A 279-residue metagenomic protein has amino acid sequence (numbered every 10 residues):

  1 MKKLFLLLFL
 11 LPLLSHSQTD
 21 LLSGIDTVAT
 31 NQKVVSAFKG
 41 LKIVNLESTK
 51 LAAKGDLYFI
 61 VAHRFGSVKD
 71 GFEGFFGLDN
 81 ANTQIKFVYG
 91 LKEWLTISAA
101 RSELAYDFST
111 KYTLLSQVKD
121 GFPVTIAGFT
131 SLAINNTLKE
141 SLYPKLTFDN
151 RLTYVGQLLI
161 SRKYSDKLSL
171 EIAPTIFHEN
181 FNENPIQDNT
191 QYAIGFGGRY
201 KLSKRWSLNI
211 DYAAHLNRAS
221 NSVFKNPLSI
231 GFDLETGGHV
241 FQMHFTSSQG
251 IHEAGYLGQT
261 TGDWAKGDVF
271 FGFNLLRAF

Functional and structural regions predicted by a protein language model:
M1-L21: Bacterial Sec-dependent N-terminal signal peptides
L4-F5, Y164, K201, F279: Small/flexible residues
L6-L8, T27, K33, G195: Intrinsic low-complexity, intrinsically disordered segments enriched in polar/basic residues
Q18-K145, L152-G156, S161-I172, F177-N180 (+2 more regions): Transmembrane beta-barrel domains of Gram-negative outer membranes and organellar outer membranes
L168, I172-L216: A mid-sequence, solvent-exposed acidic-amphipathic segment
V223-F224: Positively charged, low-complexity, intrinsically disordered RNA-binding extensions
